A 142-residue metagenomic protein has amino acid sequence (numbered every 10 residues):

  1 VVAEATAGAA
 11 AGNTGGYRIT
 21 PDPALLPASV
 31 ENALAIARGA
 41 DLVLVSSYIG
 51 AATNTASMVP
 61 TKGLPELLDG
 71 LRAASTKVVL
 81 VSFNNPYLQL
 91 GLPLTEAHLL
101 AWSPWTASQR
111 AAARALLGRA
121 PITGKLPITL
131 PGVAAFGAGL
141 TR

Functional and structural regions predicted by a protein language model:
V1-R142: C-terminal non-catalytic regions of proteins with extracellular/luminal or membrane-system context
